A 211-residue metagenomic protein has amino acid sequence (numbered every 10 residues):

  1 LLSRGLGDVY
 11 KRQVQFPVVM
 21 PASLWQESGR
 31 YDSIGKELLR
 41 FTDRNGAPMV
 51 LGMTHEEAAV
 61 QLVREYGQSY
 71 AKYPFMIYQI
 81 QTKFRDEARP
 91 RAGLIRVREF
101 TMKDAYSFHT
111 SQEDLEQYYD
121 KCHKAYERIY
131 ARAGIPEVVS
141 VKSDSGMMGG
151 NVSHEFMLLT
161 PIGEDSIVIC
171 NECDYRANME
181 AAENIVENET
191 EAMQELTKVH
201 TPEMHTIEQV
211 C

Functional and structural regions predicted by a protein language model:
L1-Y10: Single conserved hydrophobic/aromatic residue that forms the stacking wall/gate of nucleotide- or nucleobase-binding
F16-K36, P136-L159: Beta-rich nucleic-acid/ligand-interaction surfaces
G29-S33, D43, H55-S69, N178-C211: NTP-handling and nucleic-acid-processing catalytic cores
E37, T42, A47, F75-E113 (+1 more regions): Residues forming anionic-ligand binding surfaces in small-molecule and nucleic-acid pockets of primarily soluble enzymes
R96-G150: Conserved alpha/beta enzyme-core scaffolds, especially Rossmann-like or related mixed alpha/beta domains that build
D114, M157-E164: Extended, domain-scale alpha-helical bundle/helix-rich regions
C170: Short cysteine-rich clusters marking metal-coordination/redox-active sites
C173: Short Cys/His-rich metal-coordination motifs, predominantly Zn2+-binding knuckles/fingers
